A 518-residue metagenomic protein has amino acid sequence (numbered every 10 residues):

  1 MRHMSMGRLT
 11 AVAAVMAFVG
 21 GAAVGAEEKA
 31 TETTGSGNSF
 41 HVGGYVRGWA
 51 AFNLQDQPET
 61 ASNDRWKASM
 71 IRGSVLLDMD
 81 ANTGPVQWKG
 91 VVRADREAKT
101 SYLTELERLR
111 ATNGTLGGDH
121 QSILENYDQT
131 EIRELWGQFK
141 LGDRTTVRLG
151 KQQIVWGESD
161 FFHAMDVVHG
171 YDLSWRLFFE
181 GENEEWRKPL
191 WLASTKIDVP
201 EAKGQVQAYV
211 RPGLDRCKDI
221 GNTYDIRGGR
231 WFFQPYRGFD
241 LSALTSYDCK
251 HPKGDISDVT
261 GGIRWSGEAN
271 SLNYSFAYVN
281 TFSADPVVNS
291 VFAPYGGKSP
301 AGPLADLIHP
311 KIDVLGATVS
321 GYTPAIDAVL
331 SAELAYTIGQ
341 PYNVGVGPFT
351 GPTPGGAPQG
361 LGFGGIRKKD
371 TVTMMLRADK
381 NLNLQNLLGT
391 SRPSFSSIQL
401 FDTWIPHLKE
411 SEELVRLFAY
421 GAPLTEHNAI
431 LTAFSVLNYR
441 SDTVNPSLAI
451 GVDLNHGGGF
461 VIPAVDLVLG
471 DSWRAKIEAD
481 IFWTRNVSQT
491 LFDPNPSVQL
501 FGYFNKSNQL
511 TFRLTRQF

Functional and structural regions predicted by a protein language model:
A26-V42, D80-G90, K140-R148, W156 (+7 more regions): Short loop/turn motifs that connect adjacent beta-strands in outer-membrane beta-barrel proteins
N38, F52, K67-V75, D128-R133 (+7 more regions): Residues that define the transmembrane beta-barrel architecture of outer-membrane proteins
G44, V75-A81, E134-F139, A193-I197 (+9 more regions): Residues on the lipid-exposed face of transmembrane beta-strands in outer-membrane beta-barrel proteins
G44-F52, G90-R96, L149-K151, A208-P212 (+8 more regions): Transmembrane beta-barrel strands of outer-membrane/channel proteins
T60-R65, D119-I123, L177-G181, S246-H251 (+5 more regions): Extracellular loop and loop/strand-boundary signature of outer-membrane beta-barrel proteins
M70, N82-P85, V279-T281, A335-G339 (+2 more regions): Detector for outer-membrane/organellar transmembrane beta-barrel domains, recognizing the amphipathic beta-strand
N82-G228, N270, D480-N486: Outer membrane beta-barrel
F501-F518: Outer-membrane beta-barrel "beta-signal"
